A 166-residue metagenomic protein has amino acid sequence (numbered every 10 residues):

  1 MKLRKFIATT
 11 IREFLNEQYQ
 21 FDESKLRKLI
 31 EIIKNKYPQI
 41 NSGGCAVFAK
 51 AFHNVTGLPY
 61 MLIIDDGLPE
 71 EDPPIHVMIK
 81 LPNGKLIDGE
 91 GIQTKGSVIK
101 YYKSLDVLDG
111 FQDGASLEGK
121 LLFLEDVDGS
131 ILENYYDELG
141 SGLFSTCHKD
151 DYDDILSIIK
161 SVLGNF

Functional and structural regions predicted by a protein language model:
M1-Q18: Protein-protein interaction and targeting regions used for scaffolding, dimerization, and localization
L15-F166: A structural boundary/capping signal
